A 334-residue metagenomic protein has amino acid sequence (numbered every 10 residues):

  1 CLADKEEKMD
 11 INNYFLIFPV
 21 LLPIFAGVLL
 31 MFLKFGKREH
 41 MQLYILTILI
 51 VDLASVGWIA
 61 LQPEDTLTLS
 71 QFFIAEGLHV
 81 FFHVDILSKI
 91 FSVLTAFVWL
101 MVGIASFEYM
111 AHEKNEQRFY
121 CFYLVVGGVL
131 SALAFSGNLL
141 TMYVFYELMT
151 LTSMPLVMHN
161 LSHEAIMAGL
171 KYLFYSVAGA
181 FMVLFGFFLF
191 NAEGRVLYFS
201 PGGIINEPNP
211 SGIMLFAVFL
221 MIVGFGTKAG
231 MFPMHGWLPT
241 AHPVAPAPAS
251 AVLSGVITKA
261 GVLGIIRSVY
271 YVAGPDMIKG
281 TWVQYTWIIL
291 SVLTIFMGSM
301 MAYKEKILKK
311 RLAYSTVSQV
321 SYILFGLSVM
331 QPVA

Functional and structural regions predicted by a protein language model:
D4, M9-I17, F25-C121: Transmembrane helix-loop-helix hairpins at membrane boundaries of multipass inner-membrane proteins
P19-P23, I45-I48, T95, Y123 (+4 more regions): Residue-level recognition of transmembrane alpha-helices in multi-pass small-molecule transporters/permeases
P23-A26, K37, G127, V269: Bulky hydrophobic/aromatic packing residues
V28-L29, V144, L148-T152: Hydrophobic transmembrane alpha-helices of multi-pass, membrane-embedded glycosylation machinery
M101-A111, Q117, G127-M142, T152-A334: Hydrophobic transmembrane alpha-helices and their helix-loop junctions in integral membrane proteins
